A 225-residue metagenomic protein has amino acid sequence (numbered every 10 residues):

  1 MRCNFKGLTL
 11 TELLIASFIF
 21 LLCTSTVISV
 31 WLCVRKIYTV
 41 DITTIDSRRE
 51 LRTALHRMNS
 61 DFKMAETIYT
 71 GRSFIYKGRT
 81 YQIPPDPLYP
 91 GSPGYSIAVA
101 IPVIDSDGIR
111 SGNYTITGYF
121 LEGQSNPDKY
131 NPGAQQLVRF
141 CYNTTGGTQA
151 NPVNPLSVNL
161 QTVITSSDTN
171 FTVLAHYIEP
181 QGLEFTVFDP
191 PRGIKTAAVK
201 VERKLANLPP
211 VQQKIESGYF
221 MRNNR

Functional and structural regions predicted by a protein language model:
M1-C3: N-terminal secretory signal peptides that target proteins for export/translocation
F5-M64: Aliphatic-rich helix starts adjacent to a transmembrane/signal segment
F62-I101: Short, glycine/small-hydrophobic-rich surface segments
D86-F188: Type IV pilin-like appendage domain
I101-S106, V201-N207: Short acidic, glycine-rich loop/turn motifs
T144-A150, E202-R225: Low-complexity, S/T/G/P-rich flexible repeat/linker segments used as non-globular hinges and stalks within
G193-E202: A short hydrophobic beta-strand element
